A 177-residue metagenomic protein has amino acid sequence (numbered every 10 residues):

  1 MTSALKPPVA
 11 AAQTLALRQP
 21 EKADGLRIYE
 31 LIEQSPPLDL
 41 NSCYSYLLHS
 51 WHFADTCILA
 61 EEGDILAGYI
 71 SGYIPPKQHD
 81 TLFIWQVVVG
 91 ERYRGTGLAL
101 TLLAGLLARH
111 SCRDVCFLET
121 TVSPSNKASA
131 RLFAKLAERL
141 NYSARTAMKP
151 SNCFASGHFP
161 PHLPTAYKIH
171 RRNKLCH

Functional and structural regions predicted by a protein language model:
T14-I28: A short beta-loop-alpha structural element at the N-terminal edge of CoA-dependent acyl/N-acetyltransferase catalytic
E30-D80, W85, G90: Acetyl-CoA-dependent GNAT
Q86-R94, V122-S123: A short, internal acetyl-CoA/4′-phosphopantetheine-binding micro-motif in the GNAT/acyltransferase core
V89, G95-A108, R131: Conserved acetyl-CoA-binding loop-helix of GNAT-fold acetyltransferases
L100, P124-T146: Conserved active-site alpha-helix within GNAT-family acetyltransferase domains
H110-P124: Conserved GNAT acetyl-CoA-binding A-motif
L140, T146-H177: C-terminal "cap" of GNAT-fold acetyltransferases
